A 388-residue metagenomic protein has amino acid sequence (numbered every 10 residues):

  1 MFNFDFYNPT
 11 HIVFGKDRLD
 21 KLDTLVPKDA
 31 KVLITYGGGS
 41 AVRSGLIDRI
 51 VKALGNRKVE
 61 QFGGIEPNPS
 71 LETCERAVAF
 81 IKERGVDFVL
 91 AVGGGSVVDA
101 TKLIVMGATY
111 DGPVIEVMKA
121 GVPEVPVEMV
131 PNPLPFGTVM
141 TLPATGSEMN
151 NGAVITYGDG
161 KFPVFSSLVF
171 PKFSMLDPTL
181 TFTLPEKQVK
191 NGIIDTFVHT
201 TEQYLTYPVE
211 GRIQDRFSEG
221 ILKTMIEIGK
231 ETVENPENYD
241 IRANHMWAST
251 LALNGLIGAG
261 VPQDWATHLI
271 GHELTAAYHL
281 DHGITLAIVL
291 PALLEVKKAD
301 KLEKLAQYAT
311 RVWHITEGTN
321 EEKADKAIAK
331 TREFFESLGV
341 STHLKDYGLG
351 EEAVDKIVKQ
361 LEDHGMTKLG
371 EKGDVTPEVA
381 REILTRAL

Functional and structural regions predicted by a protein language model:
M1-F88, L344-K345: ATP/NTP phosphate-donor binding region
T10, Y110-E210, Q307: A glycine/threonine-rich phosphate-anchoring loop and its flanking beta-alpha core in nucleotide/phosphate-binding
L19-L22, V42-L46, L71-E72, S96-T101 (+4 more regions): Short glycine/serine/threonine-rich phosphate/pyrophosphate-binding segments that cradle anionic phosphate groups
A77-V78, V97-D111, M149-N150: Short Gly/Thr/Asp-enriched flexible loops that form oxyanion-binding sites at enzyme active sites
V86-K102, T141-S147, A277-L280: Glycine/serine-rich anion-binding loops at beta->alpha junctions that coordinate negatively charged ligand groups
Q203, Y207-K330: Active-site segments that bind and position negatively charged phosphate/pyrophosphate groups
L305, T316-L388: C-terminal charged capping/lid subdomain of soluble metabolic enzymes
